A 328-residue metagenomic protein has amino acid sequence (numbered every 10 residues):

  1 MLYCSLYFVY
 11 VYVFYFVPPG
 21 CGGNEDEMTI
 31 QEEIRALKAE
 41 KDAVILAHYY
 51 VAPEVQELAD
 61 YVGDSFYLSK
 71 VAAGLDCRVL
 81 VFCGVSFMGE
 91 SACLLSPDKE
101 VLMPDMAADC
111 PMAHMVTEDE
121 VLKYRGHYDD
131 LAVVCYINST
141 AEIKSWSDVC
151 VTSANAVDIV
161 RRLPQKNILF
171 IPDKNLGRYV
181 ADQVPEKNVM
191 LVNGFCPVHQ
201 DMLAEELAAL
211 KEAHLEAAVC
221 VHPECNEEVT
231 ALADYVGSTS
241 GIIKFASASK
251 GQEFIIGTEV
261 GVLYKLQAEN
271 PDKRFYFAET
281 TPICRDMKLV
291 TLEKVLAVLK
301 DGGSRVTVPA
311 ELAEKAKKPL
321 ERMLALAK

Functional and structural regions predicted by a protein language model:
V9-V13, V17: Short hydrophobic alpha-helical segments enriched in small aliphatic residues
P19-G20, A246: Surface-exposed charge patches in extracellular/virion surface proteins
E27-I256, L263-K328: Active-site loop-to-helix "anion-binding N-cap" substructures in soluble metabolic enzymes
